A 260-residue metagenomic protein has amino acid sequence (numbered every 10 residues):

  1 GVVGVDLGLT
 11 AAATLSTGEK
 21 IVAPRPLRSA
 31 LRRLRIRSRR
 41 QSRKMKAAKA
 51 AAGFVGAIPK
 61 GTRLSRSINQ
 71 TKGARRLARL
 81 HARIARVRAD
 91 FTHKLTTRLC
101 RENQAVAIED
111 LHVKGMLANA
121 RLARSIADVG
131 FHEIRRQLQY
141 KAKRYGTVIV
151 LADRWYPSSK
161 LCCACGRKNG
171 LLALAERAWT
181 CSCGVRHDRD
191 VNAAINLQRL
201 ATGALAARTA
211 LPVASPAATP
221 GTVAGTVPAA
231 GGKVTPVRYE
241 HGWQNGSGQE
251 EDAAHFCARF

Functional and structural regions predicted by a protein language model:
G1-S16, L138, D190: Gly/Thr-rich phosphate-binding beta-strand-loop-beta motif of the actin/hexokinase/Hsp70
V2, A105, R186: Hydrophobic "anchor" residues on beta-strands that sit immediately upstream of conserved functional sites
V2, S67, A74, F91 (+5 more regions): Basic nucleic-acid-binding interfaces
A11-K72: Metal-dependent catalytic core segments for phosphate chemistry
A78-E102: Phosphate-interacting basic helix/loop segments used at nucleotide- and nucleic-acid interfaces
L95, L99-K114, V150: Short glycine-rich phosphate-binding loop at a beta-alpha junction
L111-A127: RNase H catalytic domain
S125, V129-F260: Positively charged, low-complexity nucleic-acid-binding target-recognition regions
